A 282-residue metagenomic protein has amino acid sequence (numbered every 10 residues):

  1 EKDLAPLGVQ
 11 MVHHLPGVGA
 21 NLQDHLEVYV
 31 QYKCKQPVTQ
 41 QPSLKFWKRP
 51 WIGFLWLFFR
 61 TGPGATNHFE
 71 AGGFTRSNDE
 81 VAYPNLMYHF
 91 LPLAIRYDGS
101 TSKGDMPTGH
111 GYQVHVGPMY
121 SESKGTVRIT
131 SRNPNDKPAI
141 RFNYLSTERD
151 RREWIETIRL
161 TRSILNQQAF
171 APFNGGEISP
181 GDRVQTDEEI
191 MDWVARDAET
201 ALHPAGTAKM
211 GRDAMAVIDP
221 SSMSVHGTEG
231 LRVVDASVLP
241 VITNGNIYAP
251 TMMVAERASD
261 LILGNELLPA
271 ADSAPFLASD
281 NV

Functional and structural regions predicted by a protein language model:
E1-L55, G62-P63, V254, P269: Glycine-rich loop(s) and the adjacent beta-strand/alpha-helix scaffold that form part
L7, L15, Q23, T66 (+4 more regions): Active-site-proximal structural scaffolding
V9, R132-V282: C-terminal lid/capping helical subdomain adjacent to the catalytic/cofactor pocket in oxidative enzymes
N21-Q23, A65-E70, S273-A278: Polar, surface-exposed loop/tail segments that function as active-site lids or cofactor/substrate-recognition elements
Q31-W154, D192, D197-G206, A216 (+2 more regions): FAD cofactor-binding and catalytic pocket of flavoenzymes
